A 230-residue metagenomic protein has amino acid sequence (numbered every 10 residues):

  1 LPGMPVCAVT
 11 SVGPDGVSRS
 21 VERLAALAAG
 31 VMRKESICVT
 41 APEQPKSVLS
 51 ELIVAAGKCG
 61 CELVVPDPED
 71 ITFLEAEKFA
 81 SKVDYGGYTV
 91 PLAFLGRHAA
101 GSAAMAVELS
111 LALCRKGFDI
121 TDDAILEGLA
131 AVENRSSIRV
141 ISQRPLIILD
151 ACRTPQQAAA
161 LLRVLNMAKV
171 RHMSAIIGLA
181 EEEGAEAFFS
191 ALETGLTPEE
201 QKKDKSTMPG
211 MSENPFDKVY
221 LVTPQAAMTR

Functional and structural regions predicted by a protein language model:
L1-A8, V12-G16, R23, G87-D217: Nucleotide phosphate-binding/pyrophosphate-handling subdomain across enzymes that bind or process nucleotide phosphates
G3-G86, A103, V107-D123: Acidic, Mg2+-coordinating active-site environments of NTP-dependent enzymes
G16, F73, E183, M228-T229: Generic structural signal for helix capping and beta-alpha/helix-loop junctions
A41, I176-G178, V222: Short hydrophobic segments within beta-strands
E43, P68-D70, A130, N134 (+2 more regions): Residues that form or immediately flank small-molecule/cofactor binding pockets and catalytic motifs
E43-V64, E77-A80, L146-I148, F189-R230: C-terminal helical cap/extension that packs against the catalytic core of soluble nucleotide-cofactor enzymes
